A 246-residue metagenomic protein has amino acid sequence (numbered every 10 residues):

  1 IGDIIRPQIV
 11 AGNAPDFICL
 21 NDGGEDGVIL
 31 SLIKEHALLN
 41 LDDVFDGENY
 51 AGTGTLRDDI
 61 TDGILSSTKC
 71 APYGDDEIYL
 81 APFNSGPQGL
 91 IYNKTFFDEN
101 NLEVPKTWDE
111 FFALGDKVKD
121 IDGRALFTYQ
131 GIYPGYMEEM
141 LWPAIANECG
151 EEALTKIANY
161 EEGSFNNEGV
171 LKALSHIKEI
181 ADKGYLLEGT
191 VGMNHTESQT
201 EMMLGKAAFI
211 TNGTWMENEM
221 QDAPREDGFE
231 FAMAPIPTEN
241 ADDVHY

Functional and structural regions predicted by a protein language model:
I1-A37, G47-D58, V104, V191 (+2 more regions): Conserved N-terminal structural module of periplasmic/extracytoplasmic solute-binding proteins
G2-A14, L30-L32, F96-F97, D116-K117 (+1 more regions): Short helices/loops that flank or line small-molecule/ion binding pockets
D16-L20, L80-P82, G89-I91, L126-T128 (+2 more regions): Structural recognition of the beta-strand scaffold that forms the well-ordered cores of secreted hydrolase catalytic
E25-P87, F112, M140, A232-A234: Hinge/lid segment of periplasmic solute-binding proteins
V28-S31, M140, N147-C149, S175-Y246: Extracytoplasmic/periplasmic substrate-binding proteins
N40-I60, N147-K172, D222-R225, T238-H245: Short, solvent-exposed loop/beta-turn-alpha elements that line the ligand-binding surface or hinge of extracytoplasmic
S67-Q88, F112-E162, K178, A207: Extracytoplasmic/periplasmic solute-binding protein
G115-K117, N159-V191: Glycine-centered hinge/linker elements that transmit conformational signals in sensory and ligand-binding systems
